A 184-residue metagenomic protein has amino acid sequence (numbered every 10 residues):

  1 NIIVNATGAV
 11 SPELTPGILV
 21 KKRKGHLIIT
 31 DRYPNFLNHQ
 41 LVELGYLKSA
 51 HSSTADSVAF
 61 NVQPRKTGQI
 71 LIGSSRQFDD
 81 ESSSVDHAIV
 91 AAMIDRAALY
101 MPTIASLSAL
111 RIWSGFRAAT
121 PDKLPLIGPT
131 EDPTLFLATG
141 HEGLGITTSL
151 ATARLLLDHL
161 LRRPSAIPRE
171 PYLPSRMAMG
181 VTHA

Functional and structural regions predicted by a protein language model:
I2-E131: Active-site substrate-recognition segment that forms the wall of the catalytic cavity or substrate channel
A92, A98-A184: C-terminal catalytic lobe of FAD-dependent flavoproteins
